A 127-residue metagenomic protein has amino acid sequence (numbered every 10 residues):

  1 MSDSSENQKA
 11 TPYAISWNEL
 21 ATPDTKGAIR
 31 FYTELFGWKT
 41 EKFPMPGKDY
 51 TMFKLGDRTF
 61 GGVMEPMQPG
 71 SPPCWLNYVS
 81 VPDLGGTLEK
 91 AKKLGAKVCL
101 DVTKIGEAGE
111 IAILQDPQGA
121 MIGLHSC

Functional and structural regions predicted by a protein language model:
M1-I29, C74-N77, H125-C127: N-terminal beta-strand motif that seeds the catalytic metal site of vicinal oxygen chelate
S4, W38-C74, P117, M121-S126: Conserved short beta-strand elements that form part of the metal-binding/catalytic scaffold of enzyme active sites
I15, R58-G61, P82: The feature marks the first
W17, L35, Y50, L76 (+3 more regions): Residue-level detection of beta-strand scaffold positions
D24-T25, K54-G56, Y78-M121: Vicinal oxygen chelate
Y32: Catalytic core of tubulin tyrosine ligase-like
G37-F43, K97-V102: Short secondary-structure junctions
